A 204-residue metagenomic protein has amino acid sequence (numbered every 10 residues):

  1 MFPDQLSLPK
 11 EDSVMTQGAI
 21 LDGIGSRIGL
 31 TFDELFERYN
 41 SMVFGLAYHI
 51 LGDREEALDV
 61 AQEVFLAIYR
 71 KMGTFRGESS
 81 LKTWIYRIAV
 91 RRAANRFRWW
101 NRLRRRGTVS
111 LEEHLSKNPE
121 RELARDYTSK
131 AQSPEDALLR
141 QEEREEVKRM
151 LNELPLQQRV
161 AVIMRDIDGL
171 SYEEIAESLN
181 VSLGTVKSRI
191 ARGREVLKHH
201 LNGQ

Functional and structural regions predicted by a protein language model:
M1-M42, H49, T128, E135-D136 (+3 more regions): N-terminal module of bacterial RNA polymerase sigma factors
G25-S26, F65-S80, W99-N101: Sigma70-family region 2
R38-S41, H49-G52, I163-E173: Short helix-capping/turn signature of helix-turn-helix
G45, D59-L66, S79-R91: Structural recognition of an alpha-helix C-terminal capping motif at a helix-to-coil junction
T74-R76, V90-P119: Arg/Lys-rich amphipathic alpha helix in sigma70-family domain 2
G77, F97-N101, L154, R159 (+1 more regions): Short, Lys/Arg-enriched C-terminal cap helix and immediately downstream tail that follows
S116-R149: Acidic, proline/glycine-rich intrinsically disordered inter-domain spacer in sigma factors
E145-T185: Helix-turn-helix DNA-binding module
